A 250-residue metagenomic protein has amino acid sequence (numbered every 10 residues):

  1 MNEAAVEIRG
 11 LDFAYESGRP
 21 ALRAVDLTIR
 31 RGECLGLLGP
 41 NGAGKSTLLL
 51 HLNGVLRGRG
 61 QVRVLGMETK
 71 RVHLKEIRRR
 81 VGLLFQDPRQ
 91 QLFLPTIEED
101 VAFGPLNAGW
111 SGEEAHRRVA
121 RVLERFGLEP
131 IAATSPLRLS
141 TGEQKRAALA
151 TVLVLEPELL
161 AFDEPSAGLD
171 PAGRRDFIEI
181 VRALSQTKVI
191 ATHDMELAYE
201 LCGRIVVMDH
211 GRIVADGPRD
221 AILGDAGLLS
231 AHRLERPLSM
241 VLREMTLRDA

Functional and structural regions predicted by a protein language model:
L38-P40: The feature captures the beta-strand-to-loop junction immediately N-terminal to the Walker
N53: Helix-to-loop junction immediately C-terminal to a conserved catalytic motif
G60-T69, I77: Conserved ABC transporter NBD signature motif
S135-L139, E143: Conserved ABC ATPase signature
T192-H193: H-loop/switch region of ABC-family ATPase nucleotide-binding domains
G224-A250: ABC ATPase nucleotide-binding domains
